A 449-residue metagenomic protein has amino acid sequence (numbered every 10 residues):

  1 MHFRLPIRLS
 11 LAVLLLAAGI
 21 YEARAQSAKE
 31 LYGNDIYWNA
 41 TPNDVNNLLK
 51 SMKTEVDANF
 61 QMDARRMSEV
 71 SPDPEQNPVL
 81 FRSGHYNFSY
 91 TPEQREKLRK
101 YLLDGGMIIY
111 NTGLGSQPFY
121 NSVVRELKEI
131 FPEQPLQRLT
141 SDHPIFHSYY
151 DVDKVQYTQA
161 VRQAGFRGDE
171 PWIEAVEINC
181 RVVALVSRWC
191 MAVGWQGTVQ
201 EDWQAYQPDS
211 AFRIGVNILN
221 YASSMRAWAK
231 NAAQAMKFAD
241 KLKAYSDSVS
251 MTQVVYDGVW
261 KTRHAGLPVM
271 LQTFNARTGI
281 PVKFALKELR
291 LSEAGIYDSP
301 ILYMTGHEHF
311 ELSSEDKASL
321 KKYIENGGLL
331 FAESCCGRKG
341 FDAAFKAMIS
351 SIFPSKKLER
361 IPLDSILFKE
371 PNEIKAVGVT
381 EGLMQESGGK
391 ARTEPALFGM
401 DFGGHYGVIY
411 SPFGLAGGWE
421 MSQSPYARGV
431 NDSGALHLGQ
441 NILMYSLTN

Functional and structural regions predicted by a protein language model:
M1-S10, Y21: Bacterial N-terminal signal peptides that target proteins for export
L16-R24: C-terminal segment of classical bacterial N-terminal signal peptides
A18, Q61-R65, G165-D169, N231-M236 (+3 more regions): Short amphipathic alpha-helical surface micro-motifs
A23-R24, K97-L98, I178-N179, S319-L320 (+1 more regions): Short, surface-exposed loop and linker segments with low hydrophobicity and enrichment for Pro/Ser/Thr
A23-V79, S83-N87, M191-A192, T198-I301 (+2 more regions): Aromatic-Pro/Gly-enriched surface loop or interdomain linker that acts as a lid/target-recognition segment
Q26, Y32-G33, T41-N47, Q117-G197 (+6 more regions): An acidic, glycine-rich "communication" segment
W38-E129, A160-R162, S187, K261-K346 (+3 more regions): Helical hinge/lid and interdomain linker segments adjacent to catalytic or ligand-binding clefts that mediate domain
